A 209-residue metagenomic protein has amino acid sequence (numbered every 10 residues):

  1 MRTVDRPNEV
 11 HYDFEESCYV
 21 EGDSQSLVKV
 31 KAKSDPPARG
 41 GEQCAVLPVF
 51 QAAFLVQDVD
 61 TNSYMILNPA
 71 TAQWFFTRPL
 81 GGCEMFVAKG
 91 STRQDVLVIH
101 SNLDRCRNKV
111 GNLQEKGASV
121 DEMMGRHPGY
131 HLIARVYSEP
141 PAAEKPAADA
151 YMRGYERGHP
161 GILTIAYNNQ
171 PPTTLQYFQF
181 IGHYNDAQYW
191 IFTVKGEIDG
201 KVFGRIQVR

Functional and structural regions predicted by a protein language model:
M1-R209: Active-site microenvironment for binding and transforming phosphate-containing groups
